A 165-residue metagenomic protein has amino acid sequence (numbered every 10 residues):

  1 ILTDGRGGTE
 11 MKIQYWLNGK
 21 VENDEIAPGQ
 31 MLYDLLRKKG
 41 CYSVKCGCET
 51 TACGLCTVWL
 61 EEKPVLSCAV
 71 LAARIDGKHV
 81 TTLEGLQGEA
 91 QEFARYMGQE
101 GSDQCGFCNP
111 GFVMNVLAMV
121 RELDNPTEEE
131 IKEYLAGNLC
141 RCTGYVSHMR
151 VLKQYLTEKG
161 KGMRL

Functional and structural regions predicted by a protein language model:
D4-L165: Signature of N-terminal electron-transfer/Fe-S-associated modules in redox systems
